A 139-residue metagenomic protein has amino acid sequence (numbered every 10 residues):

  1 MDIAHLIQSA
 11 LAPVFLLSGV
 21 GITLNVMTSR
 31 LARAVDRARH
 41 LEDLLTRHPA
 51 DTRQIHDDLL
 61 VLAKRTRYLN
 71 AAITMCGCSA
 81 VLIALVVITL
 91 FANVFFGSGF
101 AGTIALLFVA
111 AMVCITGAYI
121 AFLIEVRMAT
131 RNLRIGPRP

Functional and structural regions predicted by a protein language model:
M1-P139: Cytosol-facing regions at membranes
